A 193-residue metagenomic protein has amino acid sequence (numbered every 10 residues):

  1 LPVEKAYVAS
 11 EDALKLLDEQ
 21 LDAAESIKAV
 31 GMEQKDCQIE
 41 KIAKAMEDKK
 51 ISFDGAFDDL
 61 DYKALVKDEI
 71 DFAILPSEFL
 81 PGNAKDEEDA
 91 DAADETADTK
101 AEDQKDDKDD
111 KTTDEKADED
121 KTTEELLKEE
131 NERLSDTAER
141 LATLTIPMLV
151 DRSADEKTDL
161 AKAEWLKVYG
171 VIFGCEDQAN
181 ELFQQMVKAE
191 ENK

Functional and structural regions predicted by a protein language model:
L1-K193: N-terminal ligand-binding lobe of clamshell/alpha-beta domains
